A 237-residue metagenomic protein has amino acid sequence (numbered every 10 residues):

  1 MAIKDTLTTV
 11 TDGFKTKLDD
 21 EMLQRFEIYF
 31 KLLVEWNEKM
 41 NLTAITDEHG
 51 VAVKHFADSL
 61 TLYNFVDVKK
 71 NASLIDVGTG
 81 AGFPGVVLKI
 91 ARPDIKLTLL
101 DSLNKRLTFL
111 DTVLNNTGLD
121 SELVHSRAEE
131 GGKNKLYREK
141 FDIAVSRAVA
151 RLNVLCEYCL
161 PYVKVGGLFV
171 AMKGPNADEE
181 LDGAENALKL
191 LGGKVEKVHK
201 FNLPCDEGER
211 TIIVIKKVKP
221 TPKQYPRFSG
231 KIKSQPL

Functional and structural regions predicted by a protein language model:
A2-I75, K105-T108, T112-S121: Class I SAM-dependent transferase core
L33, L88, L110, K173 (+1 more regions): Residue-level signal for inorganic ion chemistry
L60-A150, C156: Conserved SAM/SAH cofactor-binding pocket of Class I
R92, V163-V165: Helix-to-beta-strand junctions that scaffold the AdoMet/dcAdoMet cofactor pocket in Class I SAM-dependent enzymes
A128, G174-P175: Short, ordered loop/turn segments at secondary-structure junctions
F169-V170: A short hydrophobic/small-residue beta-strand
P175-L237: Active-site capping/gating segments
